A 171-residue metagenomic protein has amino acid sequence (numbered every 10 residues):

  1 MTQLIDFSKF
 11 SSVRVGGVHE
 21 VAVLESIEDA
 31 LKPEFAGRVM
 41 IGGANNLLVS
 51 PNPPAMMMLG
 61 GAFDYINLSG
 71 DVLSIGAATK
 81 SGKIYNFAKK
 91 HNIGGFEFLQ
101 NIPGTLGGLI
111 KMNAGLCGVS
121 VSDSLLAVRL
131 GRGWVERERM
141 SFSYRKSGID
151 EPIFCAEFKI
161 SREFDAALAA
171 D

Functional and structural regions predicted by a protein language model:
M1-I41: N-terminal, positively charged, Ser/Thr/Ala/Gly-biased leader segments that form transit/presequence-like amphipathic
M1-L4, A36-R38, Y65-L68, R132-V135: Short secondary-structure junctions
Q3, K9-S11, A62, F98 (+4 more regions): Glycine-rich, flexible loop/turn motifs
L4-R14, L47, G133-D171: Phosphate/pyrophosphate- and phosphate-bearing ligand-binding catalytic cores of soluble enzymes
G16-G17, A22-E28, L48-I66, K111-E138 (+1 more regions): Structural signature of FAD isoalloxazine-binding scaffolds in flavoprotein oxidoreductases
E28-R38, F63-L109: FAD-binding glycine-rich core of flavoenzymes that anchor FAD
